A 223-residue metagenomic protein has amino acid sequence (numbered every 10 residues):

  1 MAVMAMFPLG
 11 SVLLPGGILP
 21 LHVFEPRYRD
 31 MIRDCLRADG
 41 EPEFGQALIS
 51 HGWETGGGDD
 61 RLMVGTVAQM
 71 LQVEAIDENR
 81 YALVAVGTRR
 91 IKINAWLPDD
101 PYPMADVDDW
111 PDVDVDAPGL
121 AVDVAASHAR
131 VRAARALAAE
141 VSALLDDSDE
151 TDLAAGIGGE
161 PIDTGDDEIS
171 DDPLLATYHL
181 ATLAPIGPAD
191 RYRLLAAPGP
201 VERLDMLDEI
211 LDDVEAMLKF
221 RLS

Functional and structural regions predicted by a protein language model:
M1-S223: N-terminal low-complexity, acidic/polar interaction/targeting segments
